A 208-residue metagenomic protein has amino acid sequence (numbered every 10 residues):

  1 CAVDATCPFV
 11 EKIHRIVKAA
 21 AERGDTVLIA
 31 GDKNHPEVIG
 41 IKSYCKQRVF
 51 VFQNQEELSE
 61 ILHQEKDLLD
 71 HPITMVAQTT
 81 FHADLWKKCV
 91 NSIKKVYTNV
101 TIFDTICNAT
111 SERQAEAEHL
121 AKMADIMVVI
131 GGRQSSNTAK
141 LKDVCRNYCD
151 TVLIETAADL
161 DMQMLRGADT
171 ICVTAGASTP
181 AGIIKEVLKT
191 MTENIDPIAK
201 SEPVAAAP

Functional and structural regions predicted by a protein language model:
C1-P208: The feature marks the mature, well-folded catalytic cores of soluble enzymes
